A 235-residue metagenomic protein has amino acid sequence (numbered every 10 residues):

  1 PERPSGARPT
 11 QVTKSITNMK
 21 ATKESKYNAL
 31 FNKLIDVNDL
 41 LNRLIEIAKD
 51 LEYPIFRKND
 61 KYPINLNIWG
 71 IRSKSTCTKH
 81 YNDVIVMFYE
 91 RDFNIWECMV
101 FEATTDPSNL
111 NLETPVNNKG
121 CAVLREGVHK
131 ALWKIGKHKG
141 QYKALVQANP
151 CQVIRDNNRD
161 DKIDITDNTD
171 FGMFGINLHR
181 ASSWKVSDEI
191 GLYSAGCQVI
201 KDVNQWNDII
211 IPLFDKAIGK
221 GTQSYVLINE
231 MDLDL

Functional and structural regions predicted by a protein language model:
P1-K14: Short, positively charged low-complexity motifs
Q11-N18, K23: N-terminal compositionally biased, intrinsically disordered segments and leader/signal-like regions
K20-G191, Q205-P212, G219-Q223, E230-D232: Cell wall/extracellular polymer interaction/catalysis modules
